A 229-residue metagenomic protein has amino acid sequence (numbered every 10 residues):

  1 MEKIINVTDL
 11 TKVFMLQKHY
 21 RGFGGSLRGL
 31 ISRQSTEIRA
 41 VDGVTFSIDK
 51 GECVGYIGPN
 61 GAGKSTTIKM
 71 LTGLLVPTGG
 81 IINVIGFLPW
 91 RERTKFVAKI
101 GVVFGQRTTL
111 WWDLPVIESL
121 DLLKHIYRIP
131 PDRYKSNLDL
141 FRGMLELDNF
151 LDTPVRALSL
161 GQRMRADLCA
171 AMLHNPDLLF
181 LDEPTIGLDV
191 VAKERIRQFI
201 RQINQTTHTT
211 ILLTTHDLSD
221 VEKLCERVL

Functional and structural regions predicted by a protein language model:
G22-L30, D121, H125, R133-F150: Conserved ABC ATPase "signature" region
P154-L158: Conserved ABC ATPase signature
N175: Conserved catalytic motifs of ABC-family nucleotide-binding domains
L179-D182: Catalytic Walker B motif of ABC-type/P-loop ATPase nucleotide-binding domains
E194-T207: Helical segment within the ABC ATPase nucleotide-binding domain
